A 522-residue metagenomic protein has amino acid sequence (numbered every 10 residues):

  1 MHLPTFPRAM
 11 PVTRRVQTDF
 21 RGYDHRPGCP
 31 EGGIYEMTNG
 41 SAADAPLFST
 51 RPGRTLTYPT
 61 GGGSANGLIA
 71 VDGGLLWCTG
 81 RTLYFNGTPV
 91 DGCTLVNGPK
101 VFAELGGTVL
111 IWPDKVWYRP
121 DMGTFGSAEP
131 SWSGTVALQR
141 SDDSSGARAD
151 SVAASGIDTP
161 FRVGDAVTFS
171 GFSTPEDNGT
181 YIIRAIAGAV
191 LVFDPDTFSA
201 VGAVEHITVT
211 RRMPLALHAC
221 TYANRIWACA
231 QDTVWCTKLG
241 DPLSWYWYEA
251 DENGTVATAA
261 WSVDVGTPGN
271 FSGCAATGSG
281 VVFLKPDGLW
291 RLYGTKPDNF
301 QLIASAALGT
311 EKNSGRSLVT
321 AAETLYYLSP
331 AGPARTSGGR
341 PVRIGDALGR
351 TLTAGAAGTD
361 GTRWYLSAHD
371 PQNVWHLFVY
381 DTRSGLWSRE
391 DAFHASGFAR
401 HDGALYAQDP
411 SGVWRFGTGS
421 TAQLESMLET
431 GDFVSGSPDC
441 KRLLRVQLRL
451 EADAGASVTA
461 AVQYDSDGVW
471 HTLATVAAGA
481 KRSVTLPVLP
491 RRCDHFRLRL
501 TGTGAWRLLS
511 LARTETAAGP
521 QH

Functional and structural regions predicted by a protein language model:
M1-G74, R81, G309-R316, T320-T324 (+2 more regions): Beta-sheet repeat architectures centered on beta-propellers
P7-R8, A128-R148, S155-V163, S170-L217: Small/polar beta-strand repeat architecture
T55-L56, R212-R225, C229-G358: Beta-propeller and closely related beta-pinwheel folds
G63-G67, G80, Y84-G106: Blade-loop segments of beta-propeller domains
F85, Y118-P120, C236, R291 (+3 more regions): Conserved blade-register residue in beta-propeller folds
K100-T135: Hydrophobic or amphipathic alpha-helical targeting/insertion segments
G126, A200, T255-A257, P297-I303 (+4 more regions): Beta-strand initiation motifs
